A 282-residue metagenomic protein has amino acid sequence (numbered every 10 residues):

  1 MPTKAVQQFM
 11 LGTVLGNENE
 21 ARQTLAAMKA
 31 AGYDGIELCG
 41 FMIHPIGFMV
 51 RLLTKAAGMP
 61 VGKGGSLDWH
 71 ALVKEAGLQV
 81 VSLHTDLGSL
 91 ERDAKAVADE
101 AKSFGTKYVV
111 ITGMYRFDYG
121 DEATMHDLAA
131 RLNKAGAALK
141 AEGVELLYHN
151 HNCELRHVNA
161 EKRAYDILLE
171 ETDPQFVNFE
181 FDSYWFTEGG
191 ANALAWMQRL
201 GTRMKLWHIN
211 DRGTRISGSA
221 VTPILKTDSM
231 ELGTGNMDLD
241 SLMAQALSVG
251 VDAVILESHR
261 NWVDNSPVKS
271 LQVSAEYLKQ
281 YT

Functional and structural regions predicted by a protein language model:
M1-Y108, N178, E276-T282: N-terminal pre-domain/capping segments
Q8-G12, C39-F41, T85-G88, M114-R116 (+4 more regions): Active-site beta-loop-alpha junctions enriched in small/polar residues
F9-L11, L25, Y33, H84 (+4 more regions): Tryptophan-centric aromatic hotspots in well-structured domains and transmembrane helices
L25-A26, S66-H70, A94-A98, A129-G136 (+4 more regions): Generic structural signal for well-ordered alpha-helices, preferentially at hydrophobic/aromatic core positions
I36, L139-N236: Acidic/histidine-rich catalytic cores of soluble enzymes
Q79, H84-N178, V268: Active-site acidic/histidine proton-transfer and metal-coordination neighborhood in alpha/beta enzyme cores
G235, L242-M243, A253-E257: H/E-rich (His + Asp/Glu) clusters that bind or coordinate divalent metals
I255-P267: A short, acidic, flexible beta-alpha connecting loop/helix-capping segment that sits on the rim of active
